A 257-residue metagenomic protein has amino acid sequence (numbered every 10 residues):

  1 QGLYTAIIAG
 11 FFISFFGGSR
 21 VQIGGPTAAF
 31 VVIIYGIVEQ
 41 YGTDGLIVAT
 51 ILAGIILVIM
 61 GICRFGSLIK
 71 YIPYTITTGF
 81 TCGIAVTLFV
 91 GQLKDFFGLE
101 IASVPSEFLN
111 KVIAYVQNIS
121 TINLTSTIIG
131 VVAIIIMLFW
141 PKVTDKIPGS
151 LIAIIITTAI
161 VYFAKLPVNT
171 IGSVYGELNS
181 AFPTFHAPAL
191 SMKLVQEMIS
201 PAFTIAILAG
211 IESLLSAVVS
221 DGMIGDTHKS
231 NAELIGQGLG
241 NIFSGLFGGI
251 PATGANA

Functional and structural regions predicted by a protein language model:
Q1-A257: Transmembrane helical cores of multi-pass ion-transport proteins
